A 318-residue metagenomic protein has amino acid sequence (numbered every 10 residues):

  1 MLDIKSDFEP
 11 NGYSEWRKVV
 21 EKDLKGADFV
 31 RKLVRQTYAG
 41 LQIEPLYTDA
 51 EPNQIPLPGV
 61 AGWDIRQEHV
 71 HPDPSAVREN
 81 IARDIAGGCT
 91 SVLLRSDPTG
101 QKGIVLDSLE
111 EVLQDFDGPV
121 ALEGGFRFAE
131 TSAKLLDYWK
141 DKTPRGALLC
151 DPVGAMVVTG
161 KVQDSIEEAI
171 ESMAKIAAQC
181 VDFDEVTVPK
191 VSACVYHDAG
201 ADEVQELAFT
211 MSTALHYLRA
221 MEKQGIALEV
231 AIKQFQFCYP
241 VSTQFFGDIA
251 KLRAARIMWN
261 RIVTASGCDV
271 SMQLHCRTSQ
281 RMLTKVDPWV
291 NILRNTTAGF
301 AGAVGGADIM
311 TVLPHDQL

Functional and structural regions predicted by a protein language model:
M1-F245, S266, S271-H275, A303 (+1 more regions): Catalytic alpha/beta active-site cores
A201-L207, S242-A254, Q280-L293: Short glycine/threonine-rich loop-to-helix capping motif typified by GTGT followed within a few residues by an Asp-Pro
L252-M258, T296-G299, D308, V312: Extended, hydrophobic alpha-helical segments in both membrane/secreted and soluble proteins
R261: ATP-dependent phospho-/nucleotidyl transfer catalytic cores
D287-A307: Catalytic-core region of carbohydrate-active enzymes that cleave or remodel glycosidic bonds
L318: N-terminal glycine-/lysine-enriched basic segments
